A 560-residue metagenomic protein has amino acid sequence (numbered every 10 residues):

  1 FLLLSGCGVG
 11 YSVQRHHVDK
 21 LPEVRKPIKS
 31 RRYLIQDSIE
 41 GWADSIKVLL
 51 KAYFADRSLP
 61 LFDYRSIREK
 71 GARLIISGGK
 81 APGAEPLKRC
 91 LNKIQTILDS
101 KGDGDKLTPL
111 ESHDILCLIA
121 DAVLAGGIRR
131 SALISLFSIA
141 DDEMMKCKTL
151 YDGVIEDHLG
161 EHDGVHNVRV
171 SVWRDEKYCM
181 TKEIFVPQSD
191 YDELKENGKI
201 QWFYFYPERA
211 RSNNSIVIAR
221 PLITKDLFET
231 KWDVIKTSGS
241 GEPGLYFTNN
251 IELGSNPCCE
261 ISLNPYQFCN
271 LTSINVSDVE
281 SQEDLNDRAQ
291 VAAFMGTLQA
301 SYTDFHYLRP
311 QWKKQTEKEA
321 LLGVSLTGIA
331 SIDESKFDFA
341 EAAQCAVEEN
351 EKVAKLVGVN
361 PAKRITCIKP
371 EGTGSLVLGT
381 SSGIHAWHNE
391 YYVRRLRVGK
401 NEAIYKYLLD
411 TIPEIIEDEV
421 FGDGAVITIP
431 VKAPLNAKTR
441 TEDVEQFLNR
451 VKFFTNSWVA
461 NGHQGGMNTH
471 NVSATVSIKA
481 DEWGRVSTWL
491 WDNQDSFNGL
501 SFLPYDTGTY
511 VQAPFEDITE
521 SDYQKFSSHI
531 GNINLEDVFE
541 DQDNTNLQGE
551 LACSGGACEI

Functional and structural regions predicted by a protein language model:
F1-L87, V234-D333, G555, E559: Function-dense linear segments that define catalytic or interfacial modules in macromolecule-processing proteins
L34, I39-L50, E85-A122, I223 (+4 more regions): Alpha/propeptide regions of enzymes that mature by internal proteolysis
S38, G83-P86, E111, C259-F268 (+5 more regions): Secondary-structure capping and boundary motifs in well-ordered enzyme cores
L59-L61, K101-D114, V123-S135, Y302-E317 (+5 more regions): Flexible, glycine/charged-enriched surface loops at secondary-structure junctions
F62-Q95, S381-P413: Catalytic or ion-translocation cores adjacent to nucleophile or general acid/base/metal-coordination motifs in diverse
I128-H166, K199-L222, T303-K313, L321 (+1 more regions): Internal maturation/activation junctions in enzymes
I235-S238, G244-L308, K318, P370 (+1 more regions): Catalytic alpha/beta core of large soluble enzyme barrels
T545-I560: Short acidic, low-complexity intrinsically disordered linear motifs used for protein-protein interactions
